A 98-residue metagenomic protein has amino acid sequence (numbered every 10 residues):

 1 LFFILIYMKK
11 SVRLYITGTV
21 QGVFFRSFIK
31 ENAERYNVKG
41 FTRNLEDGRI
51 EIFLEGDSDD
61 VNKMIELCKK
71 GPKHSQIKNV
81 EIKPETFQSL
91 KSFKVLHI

Functional and structural regions predicted by a protein language model:
F2-I98: Intrinsically disordered, low-complexity, mixed-charge
